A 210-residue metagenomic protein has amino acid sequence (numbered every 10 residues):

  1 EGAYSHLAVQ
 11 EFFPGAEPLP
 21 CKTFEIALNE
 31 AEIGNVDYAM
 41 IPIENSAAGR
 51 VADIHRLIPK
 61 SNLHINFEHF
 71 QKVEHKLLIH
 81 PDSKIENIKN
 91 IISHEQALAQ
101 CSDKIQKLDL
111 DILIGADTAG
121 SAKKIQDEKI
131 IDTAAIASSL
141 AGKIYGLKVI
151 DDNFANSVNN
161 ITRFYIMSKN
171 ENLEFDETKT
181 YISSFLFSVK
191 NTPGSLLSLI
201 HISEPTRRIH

Functional and structural regions predicted by a protein language model:
A3-H6: Short N-terminal binding/cap micro-motifs at the start of the first secondary-structure element
A8, P14-K22, N29, I33 (+3 more regions): Regulatory modules associated with amino-acid/nitrogen control
I200-H210: Single conserved hydrophobic/aromatic residue that forms the stacking wall/gate of nucleotide- or nucleobase-binding
